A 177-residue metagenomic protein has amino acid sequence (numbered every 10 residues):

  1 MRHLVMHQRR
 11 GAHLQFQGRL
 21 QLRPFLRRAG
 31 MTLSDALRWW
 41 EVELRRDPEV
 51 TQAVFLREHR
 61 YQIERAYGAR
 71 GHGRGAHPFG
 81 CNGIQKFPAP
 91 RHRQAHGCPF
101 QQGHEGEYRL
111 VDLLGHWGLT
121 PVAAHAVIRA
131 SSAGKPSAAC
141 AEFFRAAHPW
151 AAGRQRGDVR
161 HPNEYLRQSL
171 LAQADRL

Functional and structural regions predicted by a protein language model:
M1-L20, P24, R28-L177: Basic, alpha-helical nucleic-acid-binding regions used in initiation and control of genome expression
